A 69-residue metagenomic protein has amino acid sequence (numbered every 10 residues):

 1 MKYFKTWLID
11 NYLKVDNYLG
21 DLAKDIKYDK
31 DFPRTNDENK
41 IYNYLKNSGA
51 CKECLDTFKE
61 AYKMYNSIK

Functional and structural regions predicted by a protein language model:
M1-L22: N-terminal acidic leader/helix
Y28, F32, N36-K69: Ankyrin repeat (ANK) tandem alpha-helical domains that serve as protein-protein interaction scaffolds, prominent
